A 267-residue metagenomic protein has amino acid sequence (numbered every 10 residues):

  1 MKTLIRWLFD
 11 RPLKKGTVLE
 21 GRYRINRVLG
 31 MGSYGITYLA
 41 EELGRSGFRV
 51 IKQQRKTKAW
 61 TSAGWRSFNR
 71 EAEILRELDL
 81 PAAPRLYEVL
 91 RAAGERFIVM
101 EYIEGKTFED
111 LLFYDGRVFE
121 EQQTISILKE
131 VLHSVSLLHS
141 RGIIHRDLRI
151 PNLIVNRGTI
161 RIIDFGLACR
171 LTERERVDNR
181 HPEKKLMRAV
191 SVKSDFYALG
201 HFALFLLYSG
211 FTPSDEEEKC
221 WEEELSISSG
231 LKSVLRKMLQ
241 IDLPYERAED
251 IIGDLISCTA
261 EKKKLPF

Functional and structural regions predicted by a protein language model:
M1-T17: Juxta-kinase regulatory segment immediately upstream of eukaryotic protein kinase catalytic domains
I36: Conserved N-lobe ATP-binding subsite of Hanks-type protein kinase domains, especially the beta3 VAIK lysine
A40-W65: ATP-binding glycine-rich loop module of kinase domains
W60-E77: AlphaC helix of the eukaryotic protein kinase fold
V89: Activation-segment/catalytic-loop signature of the eukaryotic protein kinase fold
A93-T107, L111: Conserved short submotifs of the Hanks-type protein kinase catalytic core that shape the nucleotide-binding pocket
I127-L128: Activation segment signature within eukaryotic-like protein kinase domains
V135, H139-V155: Catalytic-loop of the protein kinase fold
